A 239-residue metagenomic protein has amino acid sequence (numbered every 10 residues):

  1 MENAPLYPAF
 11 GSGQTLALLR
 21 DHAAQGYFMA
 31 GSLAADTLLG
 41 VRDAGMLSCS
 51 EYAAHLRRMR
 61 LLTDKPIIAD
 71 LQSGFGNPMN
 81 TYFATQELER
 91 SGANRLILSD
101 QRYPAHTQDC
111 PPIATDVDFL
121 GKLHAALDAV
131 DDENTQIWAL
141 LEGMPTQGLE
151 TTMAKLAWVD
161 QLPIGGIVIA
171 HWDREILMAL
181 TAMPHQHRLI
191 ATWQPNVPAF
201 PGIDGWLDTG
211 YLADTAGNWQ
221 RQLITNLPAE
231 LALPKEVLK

Functional and structural regions predicted by a protein language model:
M1-P66, S73-E230: Alpha/beta enzyme core
A229-K239: Structural signal for terminal/edge beta-strands and the immediately following C-terminal loop/tail that closes
